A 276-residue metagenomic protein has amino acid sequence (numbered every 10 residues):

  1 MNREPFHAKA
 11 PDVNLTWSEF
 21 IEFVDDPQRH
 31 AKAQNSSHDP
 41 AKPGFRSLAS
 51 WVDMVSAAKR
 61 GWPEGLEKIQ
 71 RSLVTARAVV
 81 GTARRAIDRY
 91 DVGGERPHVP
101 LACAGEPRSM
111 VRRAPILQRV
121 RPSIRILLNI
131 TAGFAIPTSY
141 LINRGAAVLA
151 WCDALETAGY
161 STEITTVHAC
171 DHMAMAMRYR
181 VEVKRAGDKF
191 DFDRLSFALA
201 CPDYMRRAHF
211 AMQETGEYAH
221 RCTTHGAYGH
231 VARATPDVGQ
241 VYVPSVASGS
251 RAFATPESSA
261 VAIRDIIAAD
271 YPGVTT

Functional and structural regions predicted by a protein language model:
M1-R125, I130-A146, D153-T276: Acidic, low-complexity intrinsically disordered regions
